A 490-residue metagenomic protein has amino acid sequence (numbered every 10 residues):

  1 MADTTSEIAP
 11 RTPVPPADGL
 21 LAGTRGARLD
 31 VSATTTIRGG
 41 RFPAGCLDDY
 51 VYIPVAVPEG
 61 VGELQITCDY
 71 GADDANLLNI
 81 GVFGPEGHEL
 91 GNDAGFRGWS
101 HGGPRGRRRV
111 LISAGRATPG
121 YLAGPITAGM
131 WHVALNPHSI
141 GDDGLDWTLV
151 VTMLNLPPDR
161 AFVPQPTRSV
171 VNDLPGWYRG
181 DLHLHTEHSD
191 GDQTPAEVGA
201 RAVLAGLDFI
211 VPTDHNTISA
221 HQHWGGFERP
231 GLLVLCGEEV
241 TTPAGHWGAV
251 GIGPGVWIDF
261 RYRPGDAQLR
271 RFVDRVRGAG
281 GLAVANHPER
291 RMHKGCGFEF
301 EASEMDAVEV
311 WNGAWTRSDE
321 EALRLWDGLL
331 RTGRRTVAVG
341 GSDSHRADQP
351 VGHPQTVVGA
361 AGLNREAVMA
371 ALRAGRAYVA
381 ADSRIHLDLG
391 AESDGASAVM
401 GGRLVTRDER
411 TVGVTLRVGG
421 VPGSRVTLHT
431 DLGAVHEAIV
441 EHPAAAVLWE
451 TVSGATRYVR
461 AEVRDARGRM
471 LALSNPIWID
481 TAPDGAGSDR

Functional and structural regions predicted by a protein language model:
A2-A72, V150-P157, P164-P175: Solvent-exposed, flexible loop/coil segments flanking beta-strands in beta-rich domains
I8, F162-D173, T242-D259, R291-R490: Charged catalytic cores and adjacent phosphate/nucleic-acid-binding surfaces used for phosphate/nucleic-acid chemistry
P10, P15, L21-C46, D69-T118 (+1 more regions): Surface-exposed beta-strand/loop patches in noncatalytic accessory domains and peripheral targeting/linker segments
Y52-G62, Y121-A128, T406-D408: Extracellular and analogous surface-interaction loops
V61, D73-A75, G419-S424: Short proline/glycine-enriched turn/loop motifs at strand-loop junctions of beta-rich domains
G62-Q65, L122-G144, A455-R460: Noncatalytic modules at the cell exterior or secretory-pathway interfaces, chiefly beta-strand-rich lectin/adhesion
N76-L78, G141-M153, L471: Edge beta-strands of jelly-roll/beta-sandwich modules across compartments, strongly enriched in secreted/luminal
T186-R334, D348: Catalytic cores of extracellular degradative/oxidative enzymes
